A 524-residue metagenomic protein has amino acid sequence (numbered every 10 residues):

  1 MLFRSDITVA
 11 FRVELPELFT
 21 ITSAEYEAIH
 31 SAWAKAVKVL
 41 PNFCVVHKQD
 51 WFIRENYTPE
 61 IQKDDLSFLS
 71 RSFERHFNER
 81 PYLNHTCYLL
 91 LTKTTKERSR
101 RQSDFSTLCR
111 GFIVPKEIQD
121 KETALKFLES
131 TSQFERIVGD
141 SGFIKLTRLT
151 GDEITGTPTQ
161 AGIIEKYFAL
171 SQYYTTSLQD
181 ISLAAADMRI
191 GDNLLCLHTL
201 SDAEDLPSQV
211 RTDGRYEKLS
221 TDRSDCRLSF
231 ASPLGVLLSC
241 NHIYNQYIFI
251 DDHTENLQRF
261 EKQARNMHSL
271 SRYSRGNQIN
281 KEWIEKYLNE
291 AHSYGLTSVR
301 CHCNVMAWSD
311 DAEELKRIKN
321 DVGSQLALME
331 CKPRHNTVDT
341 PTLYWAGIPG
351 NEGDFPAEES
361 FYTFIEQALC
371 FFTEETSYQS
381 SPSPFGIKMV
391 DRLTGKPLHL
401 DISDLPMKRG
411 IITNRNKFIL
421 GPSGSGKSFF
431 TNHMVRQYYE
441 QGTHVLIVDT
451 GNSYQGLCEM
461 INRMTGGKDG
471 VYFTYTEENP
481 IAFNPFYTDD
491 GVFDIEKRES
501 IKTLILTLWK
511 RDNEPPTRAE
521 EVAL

Functional and structural regions predicted by a protein language model:
M1-E375: Extended, folded cores of ATP/NTP-driven motor/assembly subunits in large transport and secretion machines
T8-A10, F43-H47, T86-Y88, H302-N304 (+5 more regions): Beta-sheet entry/capping signal
V13-I21, K116, R300-W308, I412-L420 (+3 more regions): Glycine- and acidic
P16, Q49-F52, T92-T94, D310 (+6 more regions): An acidic- and aromatic-residue-enriched active-site/binding cleft used to recognize and process polar
S23, E27, L128, V299 (+7 more regions): Conserved structured core elements
S23, S31-K38, F385-T474: Glycine-rich phosphate-binding loop of nucleotide-binding enzymes
Q49-W51, N56-E60, R75-R80, H433-L524: Switch/coupling segment of Walker-type NTPase motor domains
E117-D120, A124, S274-N277, W308 (+5 more regions): Hydrophobic alpha-helical scaffolding
